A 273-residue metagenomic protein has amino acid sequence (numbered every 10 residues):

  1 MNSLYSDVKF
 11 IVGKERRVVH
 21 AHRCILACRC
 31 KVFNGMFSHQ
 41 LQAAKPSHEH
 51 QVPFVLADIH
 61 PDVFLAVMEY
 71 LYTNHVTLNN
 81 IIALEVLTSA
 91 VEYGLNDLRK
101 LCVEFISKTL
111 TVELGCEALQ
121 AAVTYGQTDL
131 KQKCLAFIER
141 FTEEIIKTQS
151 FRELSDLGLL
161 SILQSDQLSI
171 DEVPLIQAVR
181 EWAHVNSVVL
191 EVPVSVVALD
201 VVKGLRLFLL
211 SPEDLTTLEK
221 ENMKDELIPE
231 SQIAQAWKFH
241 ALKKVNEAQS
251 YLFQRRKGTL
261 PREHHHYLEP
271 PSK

Functional and structural regions predicted by a protein language model:
M1-C24, D62, A66-N80: N-terminal BTB/POZ boundary and linker segment
N2-Y5, M36-Q42, E153-D156: Short, charged, low-hydrophobicity "junction" segments
R17-H20, C28-R29, H48-P53, F64 (+1 more regions): Alpha-helical scaffold in the C-terminal half of BTB/POZ domains and their immediate C-terminal extension
K31-E49: Cytochrome P450 catalytic domain signature, combining two hallmark sequence patches
S38, M68-Y72, V103, R180: Amphipathic, well-packed alpha-helical segments that form the structural scaffold of globular domains
